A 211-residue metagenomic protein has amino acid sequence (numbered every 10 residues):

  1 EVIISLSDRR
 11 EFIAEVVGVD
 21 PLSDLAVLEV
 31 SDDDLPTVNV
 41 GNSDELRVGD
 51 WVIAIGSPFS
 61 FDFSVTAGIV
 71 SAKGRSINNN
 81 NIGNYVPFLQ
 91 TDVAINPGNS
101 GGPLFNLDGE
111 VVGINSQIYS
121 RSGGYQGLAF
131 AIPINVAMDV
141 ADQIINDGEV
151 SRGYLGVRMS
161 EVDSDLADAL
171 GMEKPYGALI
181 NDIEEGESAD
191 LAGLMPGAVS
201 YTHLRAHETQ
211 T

Functional and structural regions predicted by a protein language model:
E1-A192, P196: Serine-dependent protease modules
A198-S200: Acidic, proline/serine/threonine- and glycine-rich low-complexity intrinsically disordered segments
T202-T211: Conserved small/polar residues in nucleotide/adenosyl-binding loops
